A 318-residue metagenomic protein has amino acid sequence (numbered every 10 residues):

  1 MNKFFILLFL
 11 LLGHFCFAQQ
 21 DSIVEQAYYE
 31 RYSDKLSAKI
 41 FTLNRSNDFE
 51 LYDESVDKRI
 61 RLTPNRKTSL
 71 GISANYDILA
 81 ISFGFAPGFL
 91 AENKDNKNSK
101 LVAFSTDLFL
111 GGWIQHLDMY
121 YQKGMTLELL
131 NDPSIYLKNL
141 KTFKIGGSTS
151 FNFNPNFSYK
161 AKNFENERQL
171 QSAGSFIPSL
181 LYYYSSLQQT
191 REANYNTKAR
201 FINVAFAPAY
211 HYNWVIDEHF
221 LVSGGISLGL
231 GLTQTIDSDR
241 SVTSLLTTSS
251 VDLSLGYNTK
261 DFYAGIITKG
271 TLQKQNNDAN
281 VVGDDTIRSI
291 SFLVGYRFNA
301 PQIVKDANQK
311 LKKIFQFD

Functional and structural regions predicted by a protein language model:
E25-A27, Y32, L101-F201, K269 (+1 more regions): Outer-membrane pore/translocation modules
Y32-A38, T68, D77-L79, G111-Q115 (+6 more regions): Outer-envelope beta-barrel architecture signal
A38-S46, A74, F83-P87, L108 (+6 more regions): Transmembrane beta-barrel strands of outer-membrane/channel proteins
I40, L70-Y76, F104-L110, G147-F153 (+6 more regions): Residues on the lipid-exposed face of transmembrane beta-strands in outer-membrane beta-barrel proteins
R45-S69, A80-D95: Surface-exposed strand-loop-strand hairpins of Gram-negative outer-membrane beta-barrel proteins
I60-P64, N93-N98, Y136-T142, N196-I202 (+2 more regions): Replace "Gram-negative outer membrane beta-barrel proteins" with "bacterial and organellar outer membrane beta-barrel
I78-G84, G112-L117, N156-F157, H219-F220 (+2 more regions): Repeated loop/turn-to-beta-strand initiation elements of outer-membrane beta-barrel proteins
A103, S244, S254-D318: Predominantly the C-terminal beta-signal and adjacent terminal strand-loop region of outer-membrane beta-barrel
